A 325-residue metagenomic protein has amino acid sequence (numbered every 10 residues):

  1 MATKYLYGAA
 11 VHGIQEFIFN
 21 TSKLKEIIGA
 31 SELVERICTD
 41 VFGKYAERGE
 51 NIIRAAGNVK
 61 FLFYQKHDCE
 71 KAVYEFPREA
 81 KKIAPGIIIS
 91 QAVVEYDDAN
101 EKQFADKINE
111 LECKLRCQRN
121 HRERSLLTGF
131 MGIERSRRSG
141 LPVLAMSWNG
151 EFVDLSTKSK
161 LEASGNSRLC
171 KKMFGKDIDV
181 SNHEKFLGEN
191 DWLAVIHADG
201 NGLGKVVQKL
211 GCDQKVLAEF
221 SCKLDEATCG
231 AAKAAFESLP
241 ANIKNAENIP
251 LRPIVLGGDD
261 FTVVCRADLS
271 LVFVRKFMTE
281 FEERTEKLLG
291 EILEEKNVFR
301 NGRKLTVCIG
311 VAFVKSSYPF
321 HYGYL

Functional and structural regions predicted by a protein language model:
M1-L325: Regulatory and interdomain segments flanking nucleotide-handling catalytic cores in signaling/defense enzymes
